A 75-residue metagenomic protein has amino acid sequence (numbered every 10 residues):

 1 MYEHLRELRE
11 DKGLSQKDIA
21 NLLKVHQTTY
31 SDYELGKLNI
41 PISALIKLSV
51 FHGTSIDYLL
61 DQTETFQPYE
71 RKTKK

Functional and structural regions predicted by a protein language model:
M1, L5, S55-I56: Hydrophobic side chains within well-formed alpha-helices
E3-L22, K47, T73-K74: Short basic helix-loop element that most often maps to the first helix and adjoining turn of HTH DNA-binding modules
L5, I19-A20, Y30-Y33, L59: Conserved hydrophobic/aromatic packing and binding residues within compact polymer-binding modules
E7, D11, F51-T54, T65: Conserved amphipathic alpha-helical interaction elements at protein-protein interfaces in regulatory, energy-coupling
K24, S43-Y58: DNA major-groove recognition helix of helix-turn-helix/homeodomain DNA-binding modules
K24-N39: Recognition helix of helix-turn-helix/homeodomain-like DNA-binding domains that insert into the DNA major groove
E34, H52, L60-T63: DNA major-groove recognition helix of helix-turn-helix
L60-K75: Short, charged recognition helix plus adjacent turn of helix-turn-helix-like nucleic-acid-binding domains
